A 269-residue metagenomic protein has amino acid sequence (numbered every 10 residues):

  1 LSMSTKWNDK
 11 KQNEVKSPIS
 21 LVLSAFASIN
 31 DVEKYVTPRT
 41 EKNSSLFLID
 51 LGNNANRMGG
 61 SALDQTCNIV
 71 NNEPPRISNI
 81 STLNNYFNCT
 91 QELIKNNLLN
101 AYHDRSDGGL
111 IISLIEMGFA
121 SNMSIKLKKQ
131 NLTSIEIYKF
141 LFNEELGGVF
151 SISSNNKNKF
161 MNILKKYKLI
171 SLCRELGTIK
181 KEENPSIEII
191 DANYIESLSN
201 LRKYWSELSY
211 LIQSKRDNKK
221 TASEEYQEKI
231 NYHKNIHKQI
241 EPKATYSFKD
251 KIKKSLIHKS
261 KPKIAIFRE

Functional and structural regions predicted by a protein language model:
L1-F142, N156-K263: Intein/HINT protein-splicing elements and their conserved insertion hotspots or analogous self-processing inserts
E145-G147: Short, solvent-exposed beta-strand edge segments and adjacent coil->beta transition regions
V149-S153: Short hydrophobic/aromatic beta-strand micro-patches that form the beta-sheet surface supporting nucleotide- or nucleic
